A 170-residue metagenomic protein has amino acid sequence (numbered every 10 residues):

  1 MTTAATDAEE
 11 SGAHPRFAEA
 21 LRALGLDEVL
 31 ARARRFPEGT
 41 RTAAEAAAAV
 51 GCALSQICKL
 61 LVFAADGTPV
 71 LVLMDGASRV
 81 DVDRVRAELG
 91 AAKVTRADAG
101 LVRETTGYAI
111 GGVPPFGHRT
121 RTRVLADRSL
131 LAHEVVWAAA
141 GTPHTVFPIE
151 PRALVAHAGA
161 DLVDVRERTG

Functional and structural regions predicted by a protein language model:
M1-G170: Extended, low-hydrophobicity, polar/charged segments
